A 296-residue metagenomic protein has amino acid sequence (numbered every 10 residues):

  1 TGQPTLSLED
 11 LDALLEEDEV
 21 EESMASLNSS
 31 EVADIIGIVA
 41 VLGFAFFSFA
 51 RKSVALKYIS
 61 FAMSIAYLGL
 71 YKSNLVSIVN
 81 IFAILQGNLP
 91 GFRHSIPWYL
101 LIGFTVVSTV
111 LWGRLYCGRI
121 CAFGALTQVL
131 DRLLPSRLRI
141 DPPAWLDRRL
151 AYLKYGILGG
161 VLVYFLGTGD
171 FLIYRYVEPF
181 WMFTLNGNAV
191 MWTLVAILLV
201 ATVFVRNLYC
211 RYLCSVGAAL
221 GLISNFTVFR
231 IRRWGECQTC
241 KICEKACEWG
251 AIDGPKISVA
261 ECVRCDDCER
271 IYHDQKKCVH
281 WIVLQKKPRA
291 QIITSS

Functional and structural regions predicted by a protein language model:
Q3-G254, A260-S296: Non-ligating segments of multi-cofactor redox enzymes
